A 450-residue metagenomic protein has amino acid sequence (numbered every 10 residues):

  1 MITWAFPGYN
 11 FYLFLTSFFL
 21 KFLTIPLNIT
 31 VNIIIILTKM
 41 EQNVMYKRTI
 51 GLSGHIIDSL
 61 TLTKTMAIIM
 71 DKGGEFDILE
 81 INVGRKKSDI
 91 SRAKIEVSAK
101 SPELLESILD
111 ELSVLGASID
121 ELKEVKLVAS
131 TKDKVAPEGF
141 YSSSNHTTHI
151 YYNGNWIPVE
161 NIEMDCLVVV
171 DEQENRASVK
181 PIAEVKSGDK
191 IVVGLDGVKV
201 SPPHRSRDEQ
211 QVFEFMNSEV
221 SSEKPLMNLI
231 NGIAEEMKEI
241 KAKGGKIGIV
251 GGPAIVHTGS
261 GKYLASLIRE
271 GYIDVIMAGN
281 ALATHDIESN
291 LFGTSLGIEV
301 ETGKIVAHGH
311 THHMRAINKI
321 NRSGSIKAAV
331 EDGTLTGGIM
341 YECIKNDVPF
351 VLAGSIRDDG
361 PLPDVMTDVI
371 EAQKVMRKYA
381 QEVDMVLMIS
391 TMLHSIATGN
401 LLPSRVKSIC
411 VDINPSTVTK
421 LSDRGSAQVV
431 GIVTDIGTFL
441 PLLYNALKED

Functional and structural regions predicted by a protein language model:
Y9, S17, K21-K39: Short, positively charged and aromatic/hydrophobic N-terminal segments
Q42: Short, Gly/Pro- and small/polar-rich lid/capping loops
K47-F292, E301-A307, K319, S325-G333 (+6 more regions): Metallocofactor- and cofactor-centric catalytic cores in central/energy metabolism, strongly enriched
A265-L267, T294-S295, P403-V406: Glycine-rich, phosphate-binding/catalytic loops in enzymes
E299-D450: C-terminal functional extensions of proteins
